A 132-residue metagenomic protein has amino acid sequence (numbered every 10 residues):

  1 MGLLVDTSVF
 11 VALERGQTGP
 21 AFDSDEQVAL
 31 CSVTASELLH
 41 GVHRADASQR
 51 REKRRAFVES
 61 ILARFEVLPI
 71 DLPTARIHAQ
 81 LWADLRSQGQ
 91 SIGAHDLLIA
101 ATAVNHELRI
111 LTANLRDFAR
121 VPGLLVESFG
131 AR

Functional and structural regions predicted by a protein language model:
M1, A100, V104-R132: Acidic, PIN/NYN-like endoribonuclease modules and their adjacent C-terminal/linker elements
M1-T34, H40-E59, S87, R132: Short, well-structured N-terminal submotif of metal-dependent ribonuclease cores
D6, C31, I92-G93, N114-L115: Histidine- and aromatic-rich ligand-binding microenvironments
D6-T7, L38, H78, A103 (+1 more regions): Generic structural signal for small/hydrophobic residues in well-ordered secondary structure, especially within
V9-F10, T74, L98, R116-D117: Alpha-helix capping/helix-boundary segments
S32-T34, D71, N114, G130: Residues at the C-termini of beta-strands that transition into short coil/loop
V42-H43, R64-L111: Active-site neighborhoods of divalent-metal-dependent phosphate/nucleic-acid chemistry enzymes
